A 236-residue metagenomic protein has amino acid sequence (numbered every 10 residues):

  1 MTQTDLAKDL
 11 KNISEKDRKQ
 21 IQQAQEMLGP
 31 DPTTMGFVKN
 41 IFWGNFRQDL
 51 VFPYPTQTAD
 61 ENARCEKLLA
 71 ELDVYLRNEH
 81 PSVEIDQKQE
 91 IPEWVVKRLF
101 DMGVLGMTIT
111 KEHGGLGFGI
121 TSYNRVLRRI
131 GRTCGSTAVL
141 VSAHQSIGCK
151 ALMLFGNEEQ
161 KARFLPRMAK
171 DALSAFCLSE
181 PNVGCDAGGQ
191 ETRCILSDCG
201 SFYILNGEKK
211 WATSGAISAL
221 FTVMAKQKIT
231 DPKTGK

Functional and structural regions predicted by a protein language model:
M1-A143, K150, F155-A169, L173-S174: Amphipathic, small/basic residue-rich leader segments at the start of a protein or domain
I85-K88, G115, N182-C185, T213-S214: Conserved, non-catalytic sequence blocks in retroelement Pol enzymes and Pol-derived host proteins
L105-M107, L173-A175, F202-Y203, L220-T222: Structural motif
G119-T121, K150-M153, D186-E191, G215-S218 (+1 more regions): Short acidic, glycine/serine/threonine-rich loops at helix termini
S142-G148, S179-N182: Short, glycine/charge-rich beta-strand/loop segments that flank catalytic centers and engage negatively charged groups
L173-L196: A gly/ser-rich beta-alpha-beta helix-loop segment of oxidoreductase catalytic cores
I195-D198, I229: Short, low-complexity Ser/Thr-rich regulatory SLiMs
F202, N206-K236: A short core secondary-structure module
